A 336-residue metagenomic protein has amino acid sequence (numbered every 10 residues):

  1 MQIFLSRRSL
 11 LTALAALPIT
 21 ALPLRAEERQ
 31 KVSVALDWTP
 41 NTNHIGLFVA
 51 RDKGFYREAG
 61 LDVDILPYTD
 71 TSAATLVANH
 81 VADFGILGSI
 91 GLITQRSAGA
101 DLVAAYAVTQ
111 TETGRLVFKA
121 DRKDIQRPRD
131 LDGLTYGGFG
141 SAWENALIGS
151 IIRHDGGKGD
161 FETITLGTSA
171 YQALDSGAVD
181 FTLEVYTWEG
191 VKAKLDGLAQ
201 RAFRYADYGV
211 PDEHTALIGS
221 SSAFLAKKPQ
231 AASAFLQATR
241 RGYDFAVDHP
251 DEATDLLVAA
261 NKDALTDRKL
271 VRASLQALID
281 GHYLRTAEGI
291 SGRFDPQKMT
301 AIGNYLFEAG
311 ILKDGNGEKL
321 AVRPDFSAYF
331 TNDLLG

Functional and structural regions predicted by a protein language model:
Q2, S9-R25: N-terminal export signals
E27-S176, D180-E184, D212: Short, glycine-/small- and polar/acidic-enriched structural segments that line small-molecule recognition paths
N41, Y68, G138, A142 (+4 more regions): Soluble non-cytosolic domains of exported or imported proteins
F55-E58, H154-K158, G197-L198, D263-L265 (+1 more regions): Short helix-capping segments at alpha-helix termini
A59, A104, T254-L256, G315-N316: Short, hydrophobic secondary-structure boundary micro-motifs
I90-G91, S169-A173, G177-L265: Pocket-lining segment of extracytoplasmic ligand-binding domains
K228-I311: Secondary-structure end/capping motifs
M299-G336: Conserved C-terminal helix/tail region of periplasmic/extracytoplasmic solute-binding proteins
